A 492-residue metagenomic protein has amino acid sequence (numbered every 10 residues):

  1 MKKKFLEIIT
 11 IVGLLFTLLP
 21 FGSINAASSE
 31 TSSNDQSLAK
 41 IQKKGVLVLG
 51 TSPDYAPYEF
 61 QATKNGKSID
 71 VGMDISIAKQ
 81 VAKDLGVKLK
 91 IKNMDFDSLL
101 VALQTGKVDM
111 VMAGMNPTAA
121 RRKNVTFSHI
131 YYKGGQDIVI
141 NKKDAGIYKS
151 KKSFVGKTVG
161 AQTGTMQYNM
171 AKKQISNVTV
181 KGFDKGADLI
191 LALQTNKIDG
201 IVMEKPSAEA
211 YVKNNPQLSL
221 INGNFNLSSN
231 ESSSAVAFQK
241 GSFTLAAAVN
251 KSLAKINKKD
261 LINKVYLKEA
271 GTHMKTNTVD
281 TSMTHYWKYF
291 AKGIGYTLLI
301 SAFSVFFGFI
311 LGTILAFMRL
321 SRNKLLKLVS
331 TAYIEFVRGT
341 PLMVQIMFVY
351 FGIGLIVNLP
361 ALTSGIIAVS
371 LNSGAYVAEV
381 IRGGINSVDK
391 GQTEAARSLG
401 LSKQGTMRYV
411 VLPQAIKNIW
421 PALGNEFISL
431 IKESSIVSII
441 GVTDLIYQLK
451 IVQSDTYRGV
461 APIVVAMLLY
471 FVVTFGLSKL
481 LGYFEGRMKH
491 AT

Functional and structural regions predicted by a protein language model:
A27-S32, I75-D84, K142-A145, T158 (+2 more regions): Extended ligand-binding regions for polar small-molecule ligands
E30-G114, E335: Extracytoplasmic small-molecule ligand-binding "clamshell" domains of the periplasmic binding protein/Venus flytrap
G45-T51, K151-G164, T179: Short loop->beta-strand "edge-of-pocket" segments that line small-molecule binding or catalytic clefts across diverse
F60-G66, A78-V87, K151, G164-D184 (+3 more regions): Ligand-binding cleft/hinge of the Venus flytrap
M73, K90-V101, G146, M166 (+1 more regions): Short helix-initiation/N-cap motifs at beta->coil->alpha
I75, K79, K83, K88-S153 (+2 more regions): Acidic, polar ligand-binding/catalytic clefts
S98-V101, G114-K123, M170-K173, L191-T195 (+1 more regions): A ligand-binding cleft/hinge motif common to bilobed small-molecule-binding domains
T163, K275-T492: Transmembrane alpha-helices and adjacent helix-loop boundaries
